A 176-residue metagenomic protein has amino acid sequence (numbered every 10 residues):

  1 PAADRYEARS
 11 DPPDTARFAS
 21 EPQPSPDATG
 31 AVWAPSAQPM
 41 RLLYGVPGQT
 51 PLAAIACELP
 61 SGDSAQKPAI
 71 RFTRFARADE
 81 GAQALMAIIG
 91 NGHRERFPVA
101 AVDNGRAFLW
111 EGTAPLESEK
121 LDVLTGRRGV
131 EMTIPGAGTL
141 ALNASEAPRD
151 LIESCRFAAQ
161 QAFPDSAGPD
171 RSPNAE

Functional and structural regions predicted by a protein language model:
R5, P12-T15, A28, E80 (+4 more regions): Short linear motifs in intrinsically disordered/low-complexity regions
E7-D79: An ectodomain-focused feature that recognizes extracytoplasmic/extracellular
Q38-M40, P51, A84, H93 (+2 more regions): Envelope-exposed proteins and targeting segments
L42, I55, I70-F72, M86-I88 (+3 more regions): Generic structural hydrophobic/aromatic packing signal, biased to beta-strands
L52-S61, Q83-I88, K120-V130: Extended Gly/Ser/Thr-rich low-complexity repeat segments, especially those forming or decorating extracellular
L59-R106: Mid-length scaffold segments of soluble, non-membrane domains
N91-G92, R96-E176: Internal interaction segment
